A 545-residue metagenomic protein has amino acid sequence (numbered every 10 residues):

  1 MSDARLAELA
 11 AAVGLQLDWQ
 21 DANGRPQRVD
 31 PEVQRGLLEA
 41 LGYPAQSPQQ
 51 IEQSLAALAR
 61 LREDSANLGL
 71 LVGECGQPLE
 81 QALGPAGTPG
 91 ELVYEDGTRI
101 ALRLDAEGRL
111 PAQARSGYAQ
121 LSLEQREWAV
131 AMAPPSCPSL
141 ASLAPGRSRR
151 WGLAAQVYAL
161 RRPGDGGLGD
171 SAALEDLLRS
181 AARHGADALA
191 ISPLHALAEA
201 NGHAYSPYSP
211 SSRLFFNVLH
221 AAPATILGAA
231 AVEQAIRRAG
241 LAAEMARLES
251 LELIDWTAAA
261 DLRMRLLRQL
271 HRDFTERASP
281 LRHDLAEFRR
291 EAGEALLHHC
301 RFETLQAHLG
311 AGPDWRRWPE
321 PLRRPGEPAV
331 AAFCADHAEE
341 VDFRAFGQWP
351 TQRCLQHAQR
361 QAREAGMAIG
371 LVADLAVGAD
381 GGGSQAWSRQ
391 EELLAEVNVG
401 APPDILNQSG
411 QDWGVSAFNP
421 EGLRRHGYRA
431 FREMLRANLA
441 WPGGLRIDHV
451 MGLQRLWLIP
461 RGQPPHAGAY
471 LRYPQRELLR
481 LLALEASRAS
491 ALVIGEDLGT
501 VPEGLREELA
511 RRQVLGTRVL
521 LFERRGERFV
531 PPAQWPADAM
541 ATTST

Functional and structural regions predicted by a protein language model:
M1-P44: Basic helix-extension-helix modules of the SAP/HeH family
G42-E52, L58-G76, V93-G97, A101-R103 (+2 more regions): Acidic/aromatic-lined carbohydrate-recognition and catalytic surfaces of CAZymes acting on diverse glycans
W151-A155, L189-I191, L371-A373, L445 (+3 more regions): Hydrophobic faces of well-ordered beta-strands that scaffold small-molecule active sites in alpha/beta enzyme cores
A159-P163, A196-N201, G378-S384, G414 (+3 more regions): Flexible loop/turn segments at secondary-structure boundaries
Y205-V232, Q385-S409, A469-L479, V514-G526: Acidic, His- and aromatic-enriched active-site or binding-groove loops in soluble protein domains that engage sugars
D284, S490, D497-T545: Conserved alpha/beta catalytic core and glycan-binding cleft of carbohydrate-active enzymes
G347-A365, G427-V514: Active-site neighborhood of glycoside hydrolase catalytic domains
A368-A430, M434-A437, L456-R472: Substrate-binding/active-site clefts of carbohydrate-active enzymes
